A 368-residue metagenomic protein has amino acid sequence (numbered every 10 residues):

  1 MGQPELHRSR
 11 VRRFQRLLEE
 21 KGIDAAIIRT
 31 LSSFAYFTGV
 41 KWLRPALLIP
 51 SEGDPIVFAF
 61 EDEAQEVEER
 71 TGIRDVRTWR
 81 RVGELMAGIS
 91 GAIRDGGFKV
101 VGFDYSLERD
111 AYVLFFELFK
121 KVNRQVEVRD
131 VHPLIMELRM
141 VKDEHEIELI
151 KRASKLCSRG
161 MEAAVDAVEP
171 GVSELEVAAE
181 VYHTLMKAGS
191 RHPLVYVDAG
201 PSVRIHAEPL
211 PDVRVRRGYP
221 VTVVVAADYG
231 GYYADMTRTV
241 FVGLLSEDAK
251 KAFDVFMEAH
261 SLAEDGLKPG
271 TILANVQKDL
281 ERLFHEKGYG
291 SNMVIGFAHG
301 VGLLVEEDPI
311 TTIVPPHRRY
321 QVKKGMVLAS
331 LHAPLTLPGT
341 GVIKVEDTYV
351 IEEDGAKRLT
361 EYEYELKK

Functional and structural regions predicted by a protein language model:
M1-K368: Active-site neighborhoods and metal-handling regions in enzymes and metal-associated proteins
